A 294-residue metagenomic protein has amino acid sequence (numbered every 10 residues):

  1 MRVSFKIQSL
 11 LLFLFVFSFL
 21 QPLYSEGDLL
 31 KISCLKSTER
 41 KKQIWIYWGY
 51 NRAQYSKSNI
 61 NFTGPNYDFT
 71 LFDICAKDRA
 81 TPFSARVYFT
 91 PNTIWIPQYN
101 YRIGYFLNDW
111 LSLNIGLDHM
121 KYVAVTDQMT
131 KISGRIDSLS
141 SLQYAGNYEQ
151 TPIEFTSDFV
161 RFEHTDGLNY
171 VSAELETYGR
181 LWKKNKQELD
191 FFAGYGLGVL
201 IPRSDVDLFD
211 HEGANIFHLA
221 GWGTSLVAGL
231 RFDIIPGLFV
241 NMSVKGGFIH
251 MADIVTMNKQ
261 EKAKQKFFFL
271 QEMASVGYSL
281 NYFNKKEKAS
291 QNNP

Functional and structural regions predicted by a protein language model:
M1-S33, P294: Bacterial Sec-dependent N-terminal signal peptides
S25-Y105, Q271-E287, P294: Short glycine/proline- and aromatic-enriched beta-strand/turn motifs that initiate or cap beta-hairpins
S33-C34, R86-F89, S157-E163, F209-F217 (+1 more regions): Extracellular loop and loop/strand-boundary signature of outer-membrane beta-barrel proteins
R40-K42, R102-D207, S275-L280: Gram-negative (and chloroplast) outer-membrane scaffold detector with strong preference for beta-barrel transmembrane
K42-I44, W95-Y99, T165-V171, L189 (+2 more regions): Residues that define the transmembrane beta-barrel architecture of outer-membrane proteins
S58-G64, T126-I132, R203-E212, D253-K259 (+1 more regions): Outer-membrane beta-barrel translocator domains and adjoining extracellular loop/strand segments of Gram-negative
N59-N61, Y67-D68, G229, D233-P294: Predominantly the C-terminal beta-signal and adjacent terminal strand-loop region of outer-membrane beta-barrel
A76-S84, Y148-S157, S204-D210, A252-M257: Flexible, solvent-exposed coil segments and beta strand-coil junctions, predominantly the extracellular/periplasmic
